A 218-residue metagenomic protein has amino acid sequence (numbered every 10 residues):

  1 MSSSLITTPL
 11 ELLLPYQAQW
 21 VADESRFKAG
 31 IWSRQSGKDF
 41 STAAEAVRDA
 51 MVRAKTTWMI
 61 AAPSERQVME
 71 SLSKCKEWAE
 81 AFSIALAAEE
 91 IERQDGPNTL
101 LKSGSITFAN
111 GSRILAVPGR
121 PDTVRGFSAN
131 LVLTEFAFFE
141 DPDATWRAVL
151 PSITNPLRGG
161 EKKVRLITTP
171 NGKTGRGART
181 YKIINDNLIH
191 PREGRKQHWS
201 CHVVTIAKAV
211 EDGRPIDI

Functional and structural regions predicted by a protein language model:
M1-I218: Phosphate/NTP-binding elements of NTP-utilizing enzymes
